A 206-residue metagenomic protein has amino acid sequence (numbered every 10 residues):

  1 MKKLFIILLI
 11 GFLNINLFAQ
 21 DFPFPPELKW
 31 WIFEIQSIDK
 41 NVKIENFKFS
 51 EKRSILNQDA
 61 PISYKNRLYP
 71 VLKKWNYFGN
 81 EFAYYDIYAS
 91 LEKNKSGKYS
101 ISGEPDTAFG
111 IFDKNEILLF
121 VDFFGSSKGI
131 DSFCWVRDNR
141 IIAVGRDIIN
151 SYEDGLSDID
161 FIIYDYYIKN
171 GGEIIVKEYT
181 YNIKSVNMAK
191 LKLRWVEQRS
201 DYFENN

Functional and structural regions predicted by a protein language model:
L4-I15: Sec-dependent N-terminal signal peptides
A19-K95: Terminal domain-start segments
D21, D147-N206: Acidic, small-residue rich beta-repeat scaffolds with periodic aromatic anchors
I55-N66, N115-K128, I175-T180: Multi-bladed beta-propeller domains
Y69-V71, P105, G129-D131: Beta-rich catalytic cores
K73-F82, F133-N139, E204: Blade-terminus and WD-like Trp-Asp/Gly-His loop motifs, strongest in beta-propeller folds
Y85-G103, D147-I163: Short, conserved, GDST-rich strand-edge loop motifs in beta-rich repeat architectures
Y99-N115, D158-G171: Beta-propeller blade signature
